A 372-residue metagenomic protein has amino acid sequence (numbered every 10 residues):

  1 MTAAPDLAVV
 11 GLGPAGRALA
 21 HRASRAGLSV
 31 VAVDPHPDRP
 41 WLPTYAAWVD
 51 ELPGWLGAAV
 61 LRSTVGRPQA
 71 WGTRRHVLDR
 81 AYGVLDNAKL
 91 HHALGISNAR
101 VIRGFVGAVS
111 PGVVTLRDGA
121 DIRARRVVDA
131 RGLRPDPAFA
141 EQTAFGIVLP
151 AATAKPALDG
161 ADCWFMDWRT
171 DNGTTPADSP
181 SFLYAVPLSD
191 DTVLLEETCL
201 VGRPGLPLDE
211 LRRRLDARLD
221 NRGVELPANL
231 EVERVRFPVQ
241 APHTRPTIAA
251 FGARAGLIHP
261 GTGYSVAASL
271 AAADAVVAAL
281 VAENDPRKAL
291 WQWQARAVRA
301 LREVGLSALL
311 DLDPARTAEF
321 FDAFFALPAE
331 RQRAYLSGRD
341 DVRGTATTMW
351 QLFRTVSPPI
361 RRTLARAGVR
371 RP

Functional and structural regions predicted by a protein language model:
M1-A15: Beta1/beta-strand and adjacent pyrophosphate-binding region of the FAD-binding site in flavoprotein oxidoreductases
L7, L28-V30, C163, L226-P227: Hydrophobic anchor at the start of a short beta-strand that flanks the dinucleotide cofactor-binding loop
A18, R22-R74, K89: N-terminal FAD cofactor-binding segment of flavoenzymes
S97-P227, Q240-T244: Predominantly flavin-linked oxidoreductase catalytic cores and closely associated redox partners
A177-P180, R234-F251, G256, L306-A315 (+1 more regions): FAD-binding beta-loop-beta segment adjacent to the flavin cofactor pocket
P204-E233, A271-W293: Flavin-binding catalytic cores
Q240-G305: Conserved mid-domain beta->alpha element of the FAD-binding
V277-P372: C-terminal helical "tail/cap" subdomain of flavin- and related membrane-associated enzymes
